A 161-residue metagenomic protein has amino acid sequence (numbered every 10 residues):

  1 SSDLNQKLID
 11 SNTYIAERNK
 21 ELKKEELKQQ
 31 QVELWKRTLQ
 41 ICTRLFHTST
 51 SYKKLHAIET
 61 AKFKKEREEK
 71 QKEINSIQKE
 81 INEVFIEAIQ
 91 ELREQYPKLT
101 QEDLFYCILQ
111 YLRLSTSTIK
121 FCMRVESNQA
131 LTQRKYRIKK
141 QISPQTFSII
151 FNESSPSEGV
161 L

Functional and structural regions predicted by a protein language model:
L4-E102: Membrane-proximal linker segments that couple transmembrane helices to downstream signaling/catalytic modules
E59-L161: Cytosolic nucleotide-binding catalytic cores of signal-transduction proteins
